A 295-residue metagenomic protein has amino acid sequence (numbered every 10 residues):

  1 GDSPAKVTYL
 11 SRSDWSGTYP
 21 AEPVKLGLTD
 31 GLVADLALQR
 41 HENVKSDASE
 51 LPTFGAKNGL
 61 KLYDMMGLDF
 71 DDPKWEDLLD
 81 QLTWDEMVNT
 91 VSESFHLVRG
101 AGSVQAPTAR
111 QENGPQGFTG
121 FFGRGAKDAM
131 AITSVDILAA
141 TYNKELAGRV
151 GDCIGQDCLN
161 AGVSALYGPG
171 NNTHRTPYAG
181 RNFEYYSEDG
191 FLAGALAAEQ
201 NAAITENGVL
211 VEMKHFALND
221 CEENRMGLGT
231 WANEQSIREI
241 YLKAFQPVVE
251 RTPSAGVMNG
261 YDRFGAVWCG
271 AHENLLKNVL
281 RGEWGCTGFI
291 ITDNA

Functional and structural regions predicted by a protein language model:
G1-A295: Glycoside hydrolase catalytic-domain context in secreted enzymes
